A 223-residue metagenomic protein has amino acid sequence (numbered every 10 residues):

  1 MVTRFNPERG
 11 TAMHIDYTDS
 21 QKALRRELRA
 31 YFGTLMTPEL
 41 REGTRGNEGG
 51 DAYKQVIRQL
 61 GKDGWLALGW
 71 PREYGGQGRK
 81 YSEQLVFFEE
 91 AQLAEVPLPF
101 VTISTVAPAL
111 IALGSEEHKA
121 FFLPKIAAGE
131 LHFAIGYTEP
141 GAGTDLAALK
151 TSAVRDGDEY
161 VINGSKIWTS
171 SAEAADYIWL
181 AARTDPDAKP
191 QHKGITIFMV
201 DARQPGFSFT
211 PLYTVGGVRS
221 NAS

Functional and structural regions predicted by a protein language model:
M1-A12: Short, Lys/Arg-enriched N-terminal segments with co-localized hydrophobic residues within the first ~10-30 amino acids
Q21, F32, S115, G164 (+1 more regions): Residue-level signal for inorganic ion chemistry
G61-G129, S171-Y177: Internal helix-loop-helix
F100, I126, G141-T144, W168-S171 (+2 more regions): Short Gly/Pro-enriched turn/cap motifs at secondary-structure boundaries
G129-Y137, A181: A short, Trp-centered hydrophobic/proline-enriched beta-strand micro-motif
A148, R203-S223: Flexible, small-/acidic-enriched active-site or ligand-binding loops
T151-V154: A structural signal for short hydrophobic beta-strand segments in well-ordered beta-sheet cores
D158-E159, N163-T210: A short core secondary-structure module
